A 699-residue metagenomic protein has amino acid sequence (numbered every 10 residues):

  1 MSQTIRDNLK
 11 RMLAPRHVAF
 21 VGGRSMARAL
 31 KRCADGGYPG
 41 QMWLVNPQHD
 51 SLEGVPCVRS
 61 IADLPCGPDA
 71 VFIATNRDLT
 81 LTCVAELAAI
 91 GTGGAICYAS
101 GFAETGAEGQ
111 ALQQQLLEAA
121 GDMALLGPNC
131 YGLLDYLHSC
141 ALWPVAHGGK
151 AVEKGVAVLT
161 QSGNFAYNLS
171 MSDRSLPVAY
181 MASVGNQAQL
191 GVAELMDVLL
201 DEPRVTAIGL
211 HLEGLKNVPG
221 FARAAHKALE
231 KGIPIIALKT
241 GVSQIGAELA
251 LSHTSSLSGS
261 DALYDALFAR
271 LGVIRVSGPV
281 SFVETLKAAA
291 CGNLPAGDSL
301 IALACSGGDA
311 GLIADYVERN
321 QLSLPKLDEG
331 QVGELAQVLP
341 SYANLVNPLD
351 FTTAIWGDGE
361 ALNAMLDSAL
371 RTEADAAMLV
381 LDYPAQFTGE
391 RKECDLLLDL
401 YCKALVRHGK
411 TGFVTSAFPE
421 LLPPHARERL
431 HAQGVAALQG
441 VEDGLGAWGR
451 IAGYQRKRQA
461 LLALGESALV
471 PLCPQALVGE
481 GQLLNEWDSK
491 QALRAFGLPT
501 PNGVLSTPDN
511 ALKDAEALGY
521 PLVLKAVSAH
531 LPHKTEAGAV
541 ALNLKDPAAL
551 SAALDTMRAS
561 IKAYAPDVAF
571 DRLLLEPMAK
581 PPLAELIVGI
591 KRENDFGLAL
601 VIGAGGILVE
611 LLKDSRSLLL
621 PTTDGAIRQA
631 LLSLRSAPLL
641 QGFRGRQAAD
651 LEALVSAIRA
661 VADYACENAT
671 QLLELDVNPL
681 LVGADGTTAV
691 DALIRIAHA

Functional and structural regions predicted by a protein language model:
M1-A699: Catalytic-core regions of core metabolic enzymes, especially those transforming organic acids/acyl-group intermediates
